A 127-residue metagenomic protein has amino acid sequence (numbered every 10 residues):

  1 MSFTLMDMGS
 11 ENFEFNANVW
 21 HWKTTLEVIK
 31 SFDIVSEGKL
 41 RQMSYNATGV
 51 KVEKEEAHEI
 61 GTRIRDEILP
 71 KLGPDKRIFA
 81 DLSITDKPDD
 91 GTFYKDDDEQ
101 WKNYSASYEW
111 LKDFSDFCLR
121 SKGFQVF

Functional and structural regions predicted by a protein language model:
M1-F127: Acidic (Asp/Glu-rich) sequence patches and key acidic residues that form negatively charged surfaces used
